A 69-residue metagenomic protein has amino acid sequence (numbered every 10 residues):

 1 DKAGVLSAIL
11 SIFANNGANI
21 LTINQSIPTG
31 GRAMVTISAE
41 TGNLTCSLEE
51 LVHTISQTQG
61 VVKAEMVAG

Functional and structural regions predicted by a protein language model:
D1-G69: A conserved regulatory-domain signal marking ACT and ACT-like small-molecule sensing domains and adjacent regulatory
